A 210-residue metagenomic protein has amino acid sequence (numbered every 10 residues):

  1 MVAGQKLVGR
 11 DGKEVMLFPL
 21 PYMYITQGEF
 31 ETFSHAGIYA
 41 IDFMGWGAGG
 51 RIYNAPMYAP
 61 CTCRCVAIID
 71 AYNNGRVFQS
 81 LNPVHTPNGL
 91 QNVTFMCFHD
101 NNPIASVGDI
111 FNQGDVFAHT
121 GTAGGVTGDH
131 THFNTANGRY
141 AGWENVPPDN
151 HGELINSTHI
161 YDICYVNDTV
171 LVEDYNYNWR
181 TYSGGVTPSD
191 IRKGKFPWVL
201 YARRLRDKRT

Functional and structural regions predicted by a protein language model:
V2-M16, G45-G47, R51-I52, P56-Y58 (+2 more regions): Acidic, glycine-rich catalytic/binding loops that coordinate metals and/or anionic ligands
L20-C61: Short glycine/threonine/proline-enriched tight-turn/helix- or strand-capping micro-motif at secondary-structure
P21-Y24, T62-R64, M96, V116: Residues located in well-ordered beta-strands
E29, G47, I69, D115 (+1 more regions): Sec/Tat-exported extracytoplasmic proteins
S34-G50, H85-N88, V93, H99 (+1 more regions): Small beta-barrel nucleic-acid-binding modules, principally OB-folds
I52-N54, Y58-I104, A123, G128-T135: Zn2+-dependent peptidoglycan hydrolase active-site motif and core
C63, G108-T120: A structural signal for short beta-strand/turn segments enriched in small hydrophobics and glycine
